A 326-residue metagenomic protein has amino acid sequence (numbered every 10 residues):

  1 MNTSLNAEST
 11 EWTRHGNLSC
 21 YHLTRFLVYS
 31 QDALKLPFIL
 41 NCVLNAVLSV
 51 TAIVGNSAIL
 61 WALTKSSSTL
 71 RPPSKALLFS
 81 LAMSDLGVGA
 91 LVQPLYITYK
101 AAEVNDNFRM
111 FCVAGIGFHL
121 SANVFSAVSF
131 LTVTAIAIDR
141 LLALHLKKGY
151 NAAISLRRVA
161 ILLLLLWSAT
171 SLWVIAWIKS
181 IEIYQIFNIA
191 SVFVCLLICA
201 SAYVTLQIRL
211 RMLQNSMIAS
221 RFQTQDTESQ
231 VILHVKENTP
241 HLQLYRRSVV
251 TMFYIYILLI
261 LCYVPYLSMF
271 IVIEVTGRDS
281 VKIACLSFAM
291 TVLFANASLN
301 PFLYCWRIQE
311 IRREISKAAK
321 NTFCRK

Functional and structural regions predicted by a protein language model:
M1-G55, R325: Extracellular N-terminal segment of 7TM GPCRs
L34-S49, P72-I136, A143: Extracellular TM2-ECL1-early TM3 structural module of rhodopsin-like
L48-A52, S80-V92, A127, R158-V174 (+3 more regions): Alpha-helical transmembrane segments of multi-pass membrane proteins
M83-S84, I208-Y266: Intracellular effector-coupling site of seven-transmembrane GPCRs, centered on the ICL3-to-TM6 transition
A101-N107, I175-I189, I273-C285: Membrane-lumen (extracellular) interface motif
A122, A169-R209: Extracellular-loop-to-transmembrane junctions of the mid-late helices
V124-L164: Class A GPCR helix-loop hinge within the 7TM core
I198-Y203, V250, I255-I271, A284-K326: Seventh transmembrane helix
